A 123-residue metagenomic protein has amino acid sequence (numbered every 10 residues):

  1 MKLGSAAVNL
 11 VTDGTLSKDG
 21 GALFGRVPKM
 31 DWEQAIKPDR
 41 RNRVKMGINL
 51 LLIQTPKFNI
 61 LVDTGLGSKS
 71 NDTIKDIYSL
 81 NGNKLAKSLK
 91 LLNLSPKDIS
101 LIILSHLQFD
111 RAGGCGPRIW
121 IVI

Functional and structural regions predicted by a protein language model:
L3-A7, D13-K87, L91: Conserved beta-strand hairpin/beta-sheet module of binuclear metal-dependent hydrolase folds, prominently
S79-I123: Active-site metal-binding motif and surrounding structural segment of the metallo-beta-lactamase
